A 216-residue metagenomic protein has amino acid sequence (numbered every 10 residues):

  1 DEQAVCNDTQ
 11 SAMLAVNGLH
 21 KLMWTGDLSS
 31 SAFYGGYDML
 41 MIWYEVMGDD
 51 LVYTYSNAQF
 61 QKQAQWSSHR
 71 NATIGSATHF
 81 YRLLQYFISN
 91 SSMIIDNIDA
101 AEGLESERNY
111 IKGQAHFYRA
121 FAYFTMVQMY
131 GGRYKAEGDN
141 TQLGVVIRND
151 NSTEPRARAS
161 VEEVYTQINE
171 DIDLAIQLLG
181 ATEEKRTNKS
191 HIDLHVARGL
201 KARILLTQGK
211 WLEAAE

Functional and structural regions predicted by a protein language model:
D1-M41: Membrane-proximal, proline-rich intrinsically disordered regions
N57-Y130, A159, Q177-G180, E184: Conserved, well-structured interaction surfaces
Y134-R148: Short, flexible, mixed-charge acidic loops at enzyme active sites
